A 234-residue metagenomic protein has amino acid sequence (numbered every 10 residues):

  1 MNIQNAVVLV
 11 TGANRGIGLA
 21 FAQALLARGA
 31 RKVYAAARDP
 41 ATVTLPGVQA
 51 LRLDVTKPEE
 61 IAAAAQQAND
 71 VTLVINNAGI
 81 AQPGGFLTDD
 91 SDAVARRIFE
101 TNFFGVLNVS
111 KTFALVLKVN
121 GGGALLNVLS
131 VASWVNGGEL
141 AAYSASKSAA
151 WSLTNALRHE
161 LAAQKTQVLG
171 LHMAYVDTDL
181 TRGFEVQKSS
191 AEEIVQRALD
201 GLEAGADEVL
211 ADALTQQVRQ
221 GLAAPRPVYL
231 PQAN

Functional and structural regions predicted by a protein language model:
N14, S110, S146: Active-site helix of classical SDR
P46-E59: Rossmann-fold cofactor-recognition segment
A50, I98-F99: A hydrophobic alpha-helix adjacent to the NAD(P)-binding/active-site core of NAD(P)-dependent oxidoreductases, strongly
A81-R96, E139-A142: Conserved mid-core segment of classical short-chain dehydrogenase/reductases
S110-K111, N155: A short, exposed helix-loop element centered on a Lys and neighboring polar residues
S130: Residue(s) in the substrate-gating loop at a strand-loop-helix junction that position the organic substrate next
G170, T178, R182-Q220, A224: C-terminal helical subdomain
